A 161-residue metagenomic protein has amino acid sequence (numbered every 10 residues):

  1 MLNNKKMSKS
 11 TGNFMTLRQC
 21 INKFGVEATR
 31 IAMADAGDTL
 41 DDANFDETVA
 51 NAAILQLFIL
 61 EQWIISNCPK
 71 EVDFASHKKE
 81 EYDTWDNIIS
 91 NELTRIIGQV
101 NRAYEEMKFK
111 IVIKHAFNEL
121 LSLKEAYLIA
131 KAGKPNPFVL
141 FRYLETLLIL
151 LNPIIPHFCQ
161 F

Functional and structural regions predicted by a protein language model:
M1-R142, L150-H157: Long, charged, mostly alpha-helical binding arms that flank functional sites
Q160-F161: Short sequence/structural elements of tandem HEAT/ARM alpha-solenoid repeats
